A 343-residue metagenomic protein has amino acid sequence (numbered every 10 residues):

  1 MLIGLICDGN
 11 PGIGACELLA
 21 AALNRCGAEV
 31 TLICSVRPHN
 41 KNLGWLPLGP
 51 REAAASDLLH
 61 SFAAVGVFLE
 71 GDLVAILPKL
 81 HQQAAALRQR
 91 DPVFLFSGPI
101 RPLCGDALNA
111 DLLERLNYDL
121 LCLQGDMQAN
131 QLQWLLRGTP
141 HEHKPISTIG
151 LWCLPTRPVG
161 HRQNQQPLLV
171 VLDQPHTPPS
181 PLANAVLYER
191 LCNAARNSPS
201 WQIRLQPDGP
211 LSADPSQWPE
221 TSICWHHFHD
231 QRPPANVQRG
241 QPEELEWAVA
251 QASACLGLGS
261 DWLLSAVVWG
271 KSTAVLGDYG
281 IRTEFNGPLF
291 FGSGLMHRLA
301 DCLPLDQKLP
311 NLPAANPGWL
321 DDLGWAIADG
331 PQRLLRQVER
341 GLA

Functional and structural regions predicted by a protein language model:
M1-N10, V170-Q174: Nucleotide-activated donor-dependent transferases that construct or modify glycoconjugates
G4-A28, I33-P145: Active-site and donor-binding regions of nucleotide-sugar-utilizing enzymes
A15, L154-C224: Conserved catalytic-core segment of nucleotide-activated headgroup transferases in glycan assembly
A22, L113, A194, A248 (+1 more regions): Hydrophobic/aromatic ligand-binding patch that stacks against planar heteroaromatic rings of cofactors or nucleotides
S35-V36, F62-A64, F68-G71, P99-P102 (+4 more regions): Short loop/turn segments at strand-loop or loop-helix junctions that form parts of catalytic or ligand-binding pockets
E114-N184: A nucleotide-sugar donor-handling region in carbohydrate enzymes
D214-V268, T273: Donor nucleotide-activated moiety binding/catalytic core segment of transferases that use nucleotide-activated donors
D261-A328: Catalytic binding pocket for nucleotide-activated donors in carbohydrate/polymer assembly enzymes
